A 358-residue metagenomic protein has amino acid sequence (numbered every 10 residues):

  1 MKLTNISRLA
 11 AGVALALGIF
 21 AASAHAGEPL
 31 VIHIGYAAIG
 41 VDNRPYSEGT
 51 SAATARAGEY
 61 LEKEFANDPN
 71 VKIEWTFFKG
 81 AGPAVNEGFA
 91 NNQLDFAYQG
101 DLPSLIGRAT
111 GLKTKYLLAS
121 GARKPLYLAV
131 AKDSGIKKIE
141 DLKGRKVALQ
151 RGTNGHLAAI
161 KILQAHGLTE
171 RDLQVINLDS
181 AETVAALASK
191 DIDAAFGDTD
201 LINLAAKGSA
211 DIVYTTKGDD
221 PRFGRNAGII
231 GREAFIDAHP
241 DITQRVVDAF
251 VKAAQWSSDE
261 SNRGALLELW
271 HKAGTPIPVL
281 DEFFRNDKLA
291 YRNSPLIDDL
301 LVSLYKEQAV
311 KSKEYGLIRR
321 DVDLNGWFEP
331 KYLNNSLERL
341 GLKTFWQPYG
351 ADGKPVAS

Functional and structural regions predicted by a protein language model:
E28-A52, V71-F77, G144-A148, Q174-I176: Short, well-ordered beta-strand elements
G40-K72, T110, I162, E307: Short, polar/charged alpha-helical segment
V41-D42, A238-V322: Secondary-structure end/capping motifs
W75-E87, G100, L168, L173-A188: Short helix-initiation/N-cap motifs at beta->coil->alpha
Y98-T110, I160, I192-I212, L304 (+1 more regions): A ligand-binding cleft/hinge motif common to bilobed small-molecule-binding domains
A131-K146, D237-D241: Flexible hinge/capping segments at coil-to-helix
I176, E182-G274: Pocket-lining segment of extracytoplasmic ligand-binding domains
S312-S358: Conserved C-terminal helix/tail region of periplasmic/extracytoplasmic solute-binding proteins
